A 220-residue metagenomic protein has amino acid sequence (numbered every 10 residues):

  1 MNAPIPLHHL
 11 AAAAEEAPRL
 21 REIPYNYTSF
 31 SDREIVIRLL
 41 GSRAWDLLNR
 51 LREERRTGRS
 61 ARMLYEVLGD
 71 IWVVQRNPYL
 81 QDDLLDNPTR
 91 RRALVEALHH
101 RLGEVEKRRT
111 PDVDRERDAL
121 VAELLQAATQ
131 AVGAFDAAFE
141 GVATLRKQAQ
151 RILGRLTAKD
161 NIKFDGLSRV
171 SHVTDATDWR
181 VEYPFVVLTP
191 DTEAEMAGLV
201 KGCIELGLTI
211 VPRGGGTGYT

Functional and structural regions predicted by a protein language model:
M1-R213, G218-T220: Noncatalytic alpha-helical scaffold of FAD-dependent oxidoreductases
